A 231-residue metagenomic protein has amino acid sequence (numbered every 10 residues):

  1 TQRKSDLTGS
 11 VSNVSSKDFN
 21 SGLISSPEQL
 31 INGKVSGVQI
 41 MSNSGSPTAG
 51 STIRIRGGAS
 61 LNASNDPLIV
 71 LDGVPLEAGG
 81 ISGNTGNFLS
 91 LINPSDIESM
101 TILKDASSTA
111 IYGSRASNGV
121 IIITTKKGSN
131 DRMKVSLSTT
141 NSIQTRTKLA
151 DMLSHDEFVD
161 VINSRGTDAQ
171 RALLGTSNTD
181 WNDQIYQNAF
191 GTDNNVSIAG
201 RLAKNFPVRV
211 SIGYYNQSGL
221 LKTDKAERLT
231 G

Functional and structural regions predicted by a protein language model:
T1-G231: Short, small/polar-rich motifs associated with maturation and membrane association, primarily at protein termini
